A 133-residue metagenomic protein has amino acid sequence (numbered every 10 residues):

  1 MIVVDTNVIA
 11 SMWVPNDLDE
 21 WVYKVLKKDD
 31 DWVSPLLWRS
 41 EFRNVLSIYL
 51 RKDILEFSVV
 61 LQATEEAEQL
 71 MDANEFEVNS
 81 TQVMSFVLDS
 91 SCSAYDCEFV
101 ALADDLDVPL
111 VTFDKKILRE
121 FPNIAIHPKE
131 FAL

Functional and structural regions predicted by a protein language model:
M1, V100-L133: Acidic, PIN/NYN-like endoribonuclease modules and their adjacent C-terminal/linker elements
M1-L37, Y49-S58, K116, L133: Short, well-structured N-terminal submotif of metal-dependent ribonuclease cores
A10, N44, M84-S85, A101-D104 (+1 more regions): A cross-family signal for key residues in well-ordered alpha-helices that form functional helical elements
L36, I54-L61, E77, C97 (+1 more regions): Non-catalytic, surface-exposed connector residues within folded enzymatic/regulatory domains
R43-D72, S80, F86: Active-site-proximal, substrate-binding regions of enzyme catalytic domains and RNA-binding/basic surfaces
D72-F113: Active-site neighborhoods of divalent-metal-dependent phosphate/nucleic-acid chemistry enzymes
